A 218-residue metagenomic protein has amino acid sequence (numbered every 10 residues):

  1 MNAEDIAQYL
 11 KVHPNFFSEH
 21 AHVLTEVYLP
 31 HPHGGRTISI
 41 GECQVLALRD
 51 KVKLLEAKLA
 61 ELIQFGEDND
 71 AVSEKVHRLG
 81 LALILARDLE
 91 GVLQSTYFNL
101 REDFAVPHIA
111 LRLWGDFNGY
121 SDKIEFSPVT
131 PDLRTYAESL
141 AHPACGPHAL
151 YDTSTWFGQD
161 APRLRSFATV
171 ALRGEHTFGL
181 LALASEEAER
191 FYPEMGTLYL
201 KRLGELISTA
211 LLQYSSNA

Functional and structural regions predicted by a protein language model:
E4-D50: Acidic, low-complexity intrinsically disordered segments
R36-A82: Signal-transmission linkers at sensory-effector interfaces
L85-E125: Helix-loop-beta substructure at the N-terminus of cytosolic sensory domains that couple signal/ligand detection
E125-R165: Regulatory sensory and allosteric helical modules in signal-transduction proteins and certain transcription factors
R165-R173: Short hydrophobic beta-strand micro-motif common in sensory/regulatory domains
L172-L181: Short hydrophobic/glycine-rich mini-motifs in sensory/regulatory modules that couple input to downstream signaling
S185-K201, L211-A218: Regulatory loop-to-helix N-cap segments in sensory/regulatory domains that couple ligand/signal detection
